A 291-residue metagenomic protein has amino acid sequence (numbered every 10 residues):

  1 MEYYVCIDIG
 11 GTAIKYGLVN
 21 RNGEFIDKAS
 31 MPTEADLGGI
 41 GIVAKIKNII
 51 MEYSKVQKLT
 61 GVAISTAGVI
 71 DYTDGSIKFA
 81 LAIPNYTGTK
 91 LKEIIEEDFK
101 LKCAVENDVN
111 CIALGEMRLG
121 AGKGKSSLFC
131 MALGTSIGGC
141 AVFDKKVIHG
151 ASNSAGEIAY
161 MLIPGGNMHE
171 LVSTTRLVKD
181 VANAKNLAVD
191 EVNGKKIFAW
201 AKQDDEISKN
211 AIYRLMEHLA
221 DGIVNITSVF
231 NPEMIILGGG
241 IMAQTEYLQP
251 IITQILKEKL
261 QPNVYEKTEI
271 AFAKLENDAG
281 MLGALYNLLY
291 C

Functional and structural regions predicted by a protein language model:
M1-G61, Y72-S76, I95-L101, E116-K125 (+1 more regions): ATP-binding/phosphotransfer module of carbohydrate and carboxylate kinases, centering on a glycine-rich
R21, T66, F143-D144: A cytosolic small-molecule/anion-sensing beta-strand core signal
A29-M31, L81, A151: Short hydrophobic alpha-helix segments
T33-E34, N85-Y86, A155-E157: A short acidic/small-residue loop/turn micro-motif
T66, L133, G239-I241: Short secondary-structure boundary segments
S76-T87: A charged helix-plus-loop insertion that forms the helical arch/lid used to bind and gate nucleic-acid substrates
C103-N107: General beta-strand structural signal in soluble alpha/beta enzymes
K123-T175: Glycine-rich phosphate-binding loop of actin/hexokinase-like ATP-binding domains
